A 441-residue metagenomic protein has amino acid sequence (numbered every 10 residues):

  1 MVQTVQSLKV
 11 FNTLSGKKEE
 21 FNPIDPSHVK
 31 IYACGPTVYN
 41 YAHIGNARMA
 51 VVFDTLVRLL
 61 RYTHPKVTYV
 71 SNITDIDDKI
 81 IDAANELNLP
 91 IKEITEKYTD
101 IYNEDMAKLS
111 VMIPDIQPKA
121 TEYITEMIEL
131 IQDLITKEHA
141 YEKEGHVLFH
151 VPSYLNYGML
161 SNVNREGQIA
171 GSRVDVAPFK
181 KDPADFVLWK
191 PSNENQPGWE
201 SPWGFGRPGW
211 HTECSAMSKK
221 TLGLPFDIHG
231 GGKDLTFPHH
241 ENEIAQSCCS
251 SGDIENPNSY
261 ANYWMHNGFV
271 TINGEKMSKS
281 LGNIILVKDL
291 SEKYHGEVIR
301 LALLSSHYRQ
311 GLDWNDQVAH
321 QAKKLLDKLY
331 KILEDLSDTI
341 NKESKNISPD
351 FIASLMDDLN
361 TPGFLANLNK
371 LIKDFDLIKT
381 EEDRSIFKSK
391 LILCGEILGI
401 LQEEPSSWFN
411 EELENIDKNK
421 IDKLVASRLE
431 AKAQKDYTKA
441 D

Functional and structural regions predicted by a protein language model:
V2, H64, N103-T125, T236 (+6 more regions): Non-catalytic interaction-recognition regions
V2-Y39, D54, E104, T125-S337: Alpha-helical recognition segments enriched in aromatics with Gly/Pro capping that present substrate-recognition
V5, S15-K18, I24-S110: N-terminal, positively charged nucleic-acid-binding surface of large information/translation enzymes
I73-D77, T99-Y102, M112-M127, G145-Y154: Short, glycine/charge-rich beta-strand/loop segments that flank catalytic centers and engage negatively charged groups
A84-I91, D115-T121, G204, G232: The substrate-binding groove and active-site-proximal loops of carbohydrate-active enzymes, especially glycoside
K276-D441: Structural preference for alpha-helix termini/caps and helix-kink/transition segments
